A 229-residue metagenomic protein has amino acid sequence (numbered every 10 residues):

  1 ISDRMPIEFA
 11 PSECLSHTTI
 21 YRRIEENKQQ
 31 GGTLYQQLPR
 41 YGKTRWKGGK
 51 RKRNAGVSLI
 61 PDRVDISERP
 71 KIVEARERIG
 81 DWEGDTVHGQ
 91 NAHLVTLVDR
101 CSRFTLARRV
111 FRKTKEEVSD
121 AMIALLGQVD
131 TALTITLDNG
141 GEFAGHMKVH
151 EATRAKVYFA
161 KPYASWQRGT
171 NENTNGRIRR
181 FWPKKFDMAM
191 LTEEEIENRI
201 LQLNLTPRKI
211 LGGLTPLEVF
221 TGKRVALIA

Functional and structural regions predicted by a protein language model:
I1, I20, D85, L97 (+6 more regions): Mobile genetic element proteins and their domesticated derivatives, centered on retroelements and DNA transposons
I1-P11: DNA-recognition alpha helix
P11-E74: Basic, flexible linker segments flanking DNA-binding modules in nucleic acid-interacting mobile-element proteins
E77-H88: Two-metal-ion RNase H-like nuclease active-site motif
G89-N91, A107-D130: Active-site beta-loop-alpha junctions of metal-dependent nucleic acid enzymes, especially the RNase H-like/DDE
L137-N139, A144-M147, F159-W182, A189-L201: RNase H-like two-metal-ion nuclease catalytic core shared by retroviral integrases and related mobile-element nucleases
A152-T153: Short, structured coil segments at secondary-structure junctions
K184-A229: C-terminal domain-tail junction helix/linker
